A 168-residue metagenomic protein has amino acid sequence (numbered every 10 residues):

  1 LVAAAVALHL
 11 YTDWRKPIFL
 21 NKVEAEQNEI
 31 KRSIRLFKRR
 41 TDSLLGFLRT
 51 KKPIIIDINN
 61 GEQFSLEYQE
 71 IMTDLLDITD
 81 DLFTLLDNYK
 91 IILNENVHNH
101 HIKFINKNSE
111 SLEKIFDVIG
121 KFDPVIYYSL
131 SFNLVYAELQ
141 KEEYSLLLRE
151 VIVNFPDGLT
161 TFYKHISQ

Functional and structural regions predicted by a protein language model:
L1-P17: Membrane-embedded hydrophobic alpha-helical segments
A4, L20-V23, H98: Alpha-helix boundary/capping and short turn/kink residues
A4, P17, R40-S43, F47 (+4 more regions): Amphipathic, soluble alpha-helical interaction motifs
V6-H9, R32-R35, R39-D42, G46 (+4 more regions): Generic structural signal for well-ordered, non-membrane alpha-helices
T12-D57: Amphipathic, membrane-active segments
P17, N21-N28, L66-Q69, T73-L76 (+1 more regions): Short, solvent-exposed segments of well-ordered alpha helices
K52-Q69: A solvent-exposed, charged loop/short amphipathic helix patch at secondary-structure junctions
E70-Q168: An amphipathic alpha-helical interaction surface
